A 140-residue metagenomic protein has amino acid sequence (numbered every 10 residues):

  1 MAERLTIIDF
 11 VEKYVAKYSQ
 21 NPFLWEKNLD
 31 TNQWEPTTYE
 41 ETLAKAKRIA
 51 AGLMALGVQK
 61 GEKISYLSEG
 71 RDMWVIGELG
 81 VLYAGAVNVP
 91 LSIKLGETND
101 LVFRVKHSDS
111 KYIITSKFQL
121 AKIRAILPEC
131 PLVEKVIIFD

Functional and structural regions predicted by a protein language model:
A2-W25, A44: A short N-terminal helical cap/helix-turn-helix that marks the beginning of AMP-binding/adenylate-forming
L24-R71, V75-L79, G96-V102: Conserved AMP-binding/adenylate-forming core of the ANL superfamily
N28-T31, F118-D140: ANL superfamily adenylate-forming
S65, Y112-I114, I137: Structural motif
G85: Structured binding elements
L91-I93: Short beta->alpha connector loops at strand-helix junctions that form conserved, small/polar/Pro-enriched
L95-I126: Conserved ATP-dependent adenylate/AMP-binding module captured primarily in the ANL superfamily
